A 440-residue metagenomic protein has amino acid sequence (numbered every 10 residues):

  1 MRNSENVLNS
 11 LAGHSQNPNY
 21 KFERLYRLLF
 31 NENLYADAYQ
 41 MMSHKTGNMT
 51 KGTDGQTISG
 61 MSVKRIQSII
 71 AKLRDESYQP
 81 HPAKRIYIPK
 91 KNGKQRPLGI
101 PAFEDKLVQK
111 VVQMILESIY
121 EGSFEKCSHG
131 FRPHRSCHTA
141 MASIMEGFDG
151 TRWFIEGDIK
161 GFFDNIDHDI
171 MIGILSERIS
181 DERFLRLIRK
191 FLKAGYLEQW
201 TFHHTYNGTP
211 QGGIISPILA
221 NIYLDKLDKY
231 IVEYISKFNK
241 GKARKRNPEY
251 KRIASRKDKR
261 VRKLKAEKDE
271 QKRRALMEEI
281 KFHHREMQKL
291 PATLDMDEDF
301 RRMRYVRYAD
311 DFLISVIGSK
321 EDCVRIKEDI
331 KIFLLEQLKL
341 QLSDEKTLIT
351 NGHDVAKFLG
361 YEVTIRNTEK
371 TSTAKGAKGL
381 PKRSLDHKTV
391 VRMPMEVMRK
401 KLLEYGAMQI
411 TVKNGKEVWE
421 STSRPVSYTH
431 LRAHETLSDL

Functional and structural regions predicted by a protein language model:
M1-R432, S438: Non-catalytic terminal/accessory segments
